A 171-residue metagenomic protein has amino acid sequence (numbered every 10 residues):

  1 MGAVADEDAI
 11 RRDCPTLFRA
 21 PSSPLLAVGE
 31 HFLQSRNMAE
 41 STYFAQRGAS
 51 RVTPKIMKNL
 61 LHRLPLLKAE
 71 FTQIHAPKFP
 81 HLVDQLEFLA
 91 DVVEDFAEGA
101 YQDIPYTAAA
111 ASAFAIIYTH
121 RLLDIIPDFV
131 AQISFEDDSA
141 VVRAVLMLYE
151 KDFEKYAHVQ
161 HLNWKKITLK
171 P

Functional and structural regions predicted by a protein language model:
I10-F18, P24-A110, M147-P171: Terminal, membrane-proximal amphipathic helices and intrinsically disordered targeting/regulatory segments
Y106-V142: Membrane-inserting effector segments that mediate pore formation, membrane fusion, or transient membrane insertion
